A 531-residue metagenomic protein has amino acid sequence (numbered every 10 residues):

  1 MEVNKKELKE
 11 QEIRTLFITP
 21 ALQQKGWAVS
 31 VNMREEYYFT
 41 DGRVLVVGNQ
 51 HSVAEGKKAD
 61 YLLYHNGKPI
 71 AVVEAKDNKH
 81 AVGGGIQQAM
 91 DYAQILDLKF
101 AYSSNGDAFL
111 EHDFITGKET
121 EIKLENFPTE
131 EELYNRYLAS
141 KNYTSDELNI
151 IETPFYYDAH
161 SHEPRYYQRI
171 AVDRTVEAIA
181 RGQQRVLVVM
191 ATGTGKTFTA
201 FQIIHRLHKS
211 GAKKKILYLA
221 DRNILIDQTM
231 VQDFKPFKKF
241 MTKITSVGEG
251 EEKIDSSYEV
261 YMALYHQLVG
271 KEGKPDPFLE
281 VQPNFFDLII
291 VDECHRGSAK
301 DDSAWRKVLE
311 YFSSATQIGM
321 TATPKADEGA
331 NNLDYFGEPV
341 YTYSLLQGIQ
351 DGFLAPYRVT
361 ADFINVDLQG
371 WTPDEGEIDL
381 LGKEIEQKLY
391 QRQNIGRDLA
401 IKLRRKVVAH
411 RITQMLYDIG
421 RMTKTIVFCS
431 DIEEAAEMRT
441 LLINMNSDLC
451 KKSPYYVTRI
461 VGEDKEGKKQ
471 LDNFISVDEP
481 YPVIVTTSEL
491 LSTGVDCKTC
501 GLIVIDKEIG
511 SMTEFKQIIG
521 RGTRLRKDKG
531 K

Functional and structural regions predicted by a protein language model:
M1-K215, I224-F240, S256-V260, H266-V269 (+3 more regions): ATP-dependent helicase/translocase motor core
V29-R34, K215-L217, F237-G250, M445-E466: Conserved RecA-like helicase motor-core motifs
K79, Q267, H295, T458-K531: Conserved RecA-like P-loop NTPase helicase motor core
V189, K215-R222, T423-D431: Conserved RecA-like ASCE P-loop NTPase motor core of nucleic-acid helicases/translocases
N223, I244-E252, Y265-V269, S430-I432 (+2 more regions): Conserved helicase motor
E259, K388-T486: Conserved C-terminal RecA-like helicase domain
L279-I318: SF2 helicase catalytic motif II
A330-T423: Interdomain helical connector at the RecA1-RecA2 junction of SF1/SF2 helicase-like NTPases
